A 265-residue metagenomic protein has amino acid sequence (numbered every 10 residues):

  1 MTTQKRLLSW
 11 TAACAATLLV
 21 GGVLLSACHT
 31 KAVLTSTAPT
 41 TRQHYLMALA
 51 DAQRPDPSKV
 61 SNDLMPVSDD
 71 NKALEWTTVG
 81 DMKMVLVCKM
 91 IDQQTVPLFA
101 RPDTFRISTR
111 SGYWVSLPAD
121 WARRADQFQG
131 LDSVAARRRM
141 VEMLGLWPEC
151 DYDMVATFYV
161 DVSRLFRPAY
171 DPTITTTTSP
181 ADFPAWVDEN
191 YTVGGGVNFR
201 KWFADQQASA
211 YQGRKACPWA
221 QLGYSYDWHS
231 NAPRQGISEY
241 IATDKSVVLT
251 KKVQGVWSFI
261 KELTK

Functional and structural regions predicted by a protein language model:
T2-A15: Bacterial N-terminal signal peptides that target proteins for export
A13-V23: Bacterial N-terminal signal peptides
L25-A27: C-terminal motif of bacterial Sec signal peptides marking the signal peptidase cleavage site
K31-V115: ADP-ribose/NAD+-binding catalytic cleft of ART/PARP-like enzymes
I91, W114-W121, Y159-R164: Short, flexible loop/turn elements at secondary-structure junctions
R101, V134-L144: N-terminal post-signal-peptidase region of extra-cytosolic proteins
P118-R137: Short active-site loop/helix that positions an aromatic residue
V141-K265: Conserved NAD+-utilizing ADP-ribose enzyme module
